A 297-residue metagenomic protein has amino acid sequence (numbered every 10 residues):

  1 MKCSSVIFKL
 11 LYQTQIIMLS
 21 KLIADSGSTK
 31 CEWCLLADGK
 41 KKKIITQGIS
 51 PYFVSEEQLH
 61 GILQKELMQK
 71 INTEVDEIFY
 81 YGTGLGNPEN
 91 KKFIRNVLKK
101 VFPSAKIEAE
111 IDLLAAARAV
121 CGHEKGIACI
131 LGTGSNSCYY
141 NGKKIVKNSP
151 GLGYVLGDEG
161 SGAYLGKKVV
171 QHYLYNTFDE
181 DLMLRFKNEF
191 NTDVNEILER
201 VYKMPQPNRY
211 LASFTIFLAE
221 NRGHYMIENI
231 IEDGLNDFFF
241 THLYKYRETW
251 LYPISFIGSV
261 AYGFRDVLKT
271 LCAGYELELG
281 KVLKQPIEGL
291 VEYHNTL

Functional and structural regions predicted by a protein language model:
I7-F8, I17-E77, V97, V120-I127 (+1 more regions): ATP-binding/phosphotransfer module of carbohydrate and carboxylate kinases, centering on a glycine-rich
G27, C34, T83, L114 (+1 more regions): Anionic group-transfer/hydrolysis microenvironments
I49, T83-L85, L152, S259: Short strand-loop junctions, especially beta-strand C-caps/beta-turns that link beta-sheets to coils or alpha-helices
G86-D181: Phosphate-binding/catalytic loop of phosphoryl-transfer enzymes
